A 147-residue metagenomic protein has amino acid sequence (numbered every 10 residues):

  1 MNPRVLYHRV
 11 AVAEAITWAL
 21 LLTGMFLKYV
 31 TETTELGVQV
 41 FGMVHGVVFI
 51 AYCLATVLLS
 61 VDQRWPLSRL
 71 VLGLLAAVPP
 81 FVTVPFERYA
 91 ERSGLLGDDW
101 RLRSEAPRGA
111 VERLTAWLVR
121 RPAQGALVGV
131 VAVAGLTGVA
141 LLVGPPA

Functional and structural regions predicted by a protein language model:
M1-R4: Short, Lys/Arg-rich, polar N-terminal cytosolic tail immediately upstream of the first transmembrane signal-anchor
Y7-T33, A123, A132: N-terminal first-folded block
E14-G24, V48-A55, P79: Membrane-embedded alpha-helical transmembrane segments of multi-pass integral membrane proteins
F26-W65: Long, highly hydrophobic alpha-helical transmembrane signal-anchor segments
V71-Y89: Hydrophobic, aromatic-rich membrane-embedded alpha-helical segments
L95-V119: Membrane-interfacial, low-structure loops and terminal tails that flank and connect transmembrane helices in multi-pass
E112-A134: Individual transmembrane alpha-helices with interfacial aromatic-anchor signatures
G135-A147: Juxtamembrane boundary at the C-terminal end of a transmembrane helix
